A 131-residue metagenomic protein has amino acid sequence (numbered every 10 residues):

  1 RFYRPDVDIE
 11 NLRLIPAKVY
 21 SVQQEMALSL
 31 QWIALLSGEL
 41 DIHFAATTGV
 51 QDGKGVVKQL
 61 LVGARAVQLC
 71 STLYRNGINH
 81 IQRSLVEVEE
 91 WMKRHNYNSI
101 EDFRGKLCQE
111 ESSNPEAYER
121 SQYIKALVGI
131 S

Functional and structural regions predicted by a protein language model:
R1-F2, G49-V50, G55-R83: Glycine-rich phosphate-binding active-site loops on the catalytic face of alpha/beta enzymes
R1-I42, N76: Glycine/Thr-rich beta-alpha phosphate-binding loop at enzyme active sites
Q24-G55, Y118-S131: Active-site/ligand-binding-proximal alpha/beta "capping" segment
L35, E39, V62, R83-W91: Alpha-helical structural signal in soluble globular domains
L36, Q59, S99: Conserved, mostly hydrophobic/aromatic
E39-I42, K93-Y97: Short helix-capping segments at alpha-helix termini
A45, Q68-L69, E101-D102: Conserved active-site loop/cleft motifs that coordinate metal ions or position small ligands
N76-H95, E101-S131: C-terminal extensions of enzymes
